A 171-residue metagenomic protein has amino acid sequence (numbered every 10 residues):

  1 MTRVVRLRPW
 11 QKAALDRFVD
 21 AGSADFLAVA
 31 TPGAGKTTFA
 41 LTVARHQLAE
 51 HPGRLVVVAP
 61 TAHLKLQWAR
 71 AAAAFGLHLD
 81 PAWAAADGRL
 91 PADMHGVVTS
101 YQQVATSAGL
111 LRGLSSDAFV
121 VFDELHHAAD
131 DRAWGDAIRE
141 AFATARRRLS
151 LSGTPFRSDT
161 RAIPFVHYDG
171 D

Functional and structural regions predicted by a protein language model:
M1-V29: Conserved pre-motif I regulatory segment
G22-V43: Walker A/P-loop
L27-A30, V58, S152: Residues at the beta-strand->loop junction immediately N-terminal to the Walker
P52-T61: Conserved RecA-like ASCE P-loop NTPase motor core of nucleic-acid helicases/translocases
A62-A85: Conserved helix-turn-beta segment of the N-terminal RecA-like "Helicase ATP-binding" lobe in SF1/SF2 helicases
A86-F119: Conserved helix/coil segment N-terminal to the catalytic DExD/H
Y101, L111-S150, T154-R157: SF2 helicase catalytic motif II
P164-D171: Interdomain hinge/linker at the junction between the two RecA-like core domains of SF2 helicases
